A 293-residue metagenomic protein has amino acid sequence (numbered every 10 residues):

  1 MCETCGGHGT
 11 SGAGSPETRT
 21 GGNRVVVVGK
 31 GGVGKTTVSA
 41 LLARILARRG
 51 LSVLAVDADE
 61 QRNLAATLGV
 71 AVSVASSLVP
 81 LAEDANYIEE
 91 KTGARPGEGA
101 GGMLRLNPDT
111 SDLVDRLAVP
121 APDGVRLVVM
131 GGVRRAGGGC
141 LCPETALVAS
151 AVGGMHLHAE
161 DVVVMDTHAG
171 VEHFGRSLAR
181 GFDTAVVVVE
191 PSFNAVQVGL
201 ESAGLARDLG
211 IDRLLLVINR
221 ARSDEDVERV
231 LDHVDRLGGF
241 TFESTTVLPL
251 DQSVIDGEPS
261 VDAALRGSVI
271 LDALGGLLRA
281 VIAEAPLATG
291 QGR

Functional and structural regions predicted by a protein language model:
M1-S15, R207-R293: C-terminal lobe/tail of nucleotide-utilizing enzymes
M1-V33, T37-L54, Q61-A66, V70-V74: Extreme N-terminal, non-catalytic leader segments that precede Walker-type/kinase nucleotide-binding cores
R24-V26, S52, V125-L127, V162-V164 (+1 more regions): Residue-level preference for the first positions of well-ordered beta-strands
V25, L54-V56, R126-V128, T184-V186 (+2 more regions): Hydrophobic/aromatic beta-strand patches that form the interior of the parallel beta-sheet core in alpha/beta enzyme
I45-D123: N-terminal phosphate/diphosphate-binding loop that engages ATP/GTP or pyrophosphate donors across diverse enzyme folds
R48-R49, P143-T246: Conserved catalytic-core segment of NTP-binding enzymes
Q61-N63, F193-Q197, Q252-I255: Short gly/pro/ser/thr-enriched loop/turn and capping motifs at secondary-structure boundaries
G102-P120, G124-M165: Cytosolic-facing regulatory segments adjacent to core modules
